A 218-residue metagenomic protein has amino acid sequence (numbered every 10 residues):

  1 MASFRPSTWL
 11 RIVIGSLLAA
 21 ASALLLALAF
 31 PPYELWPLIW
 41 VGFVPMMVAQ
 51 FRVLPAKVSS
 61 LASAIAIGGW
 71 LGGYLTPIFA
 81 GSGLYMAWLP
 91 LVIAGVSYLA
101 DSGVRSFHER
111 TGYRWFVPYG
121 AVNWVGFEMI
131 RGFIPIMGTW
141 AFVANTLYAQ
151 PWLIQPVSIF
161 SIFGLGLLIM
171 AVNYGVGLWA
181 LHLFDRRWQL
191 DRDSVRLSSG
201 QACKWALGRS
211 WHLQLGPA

Functional and structural regions predicted by a protein language model:
A2-A218: Membrane-embedded alpha-helical bundles of multi-pass enzymes that act on lipidic or dolichyl-linked glycan substrates
